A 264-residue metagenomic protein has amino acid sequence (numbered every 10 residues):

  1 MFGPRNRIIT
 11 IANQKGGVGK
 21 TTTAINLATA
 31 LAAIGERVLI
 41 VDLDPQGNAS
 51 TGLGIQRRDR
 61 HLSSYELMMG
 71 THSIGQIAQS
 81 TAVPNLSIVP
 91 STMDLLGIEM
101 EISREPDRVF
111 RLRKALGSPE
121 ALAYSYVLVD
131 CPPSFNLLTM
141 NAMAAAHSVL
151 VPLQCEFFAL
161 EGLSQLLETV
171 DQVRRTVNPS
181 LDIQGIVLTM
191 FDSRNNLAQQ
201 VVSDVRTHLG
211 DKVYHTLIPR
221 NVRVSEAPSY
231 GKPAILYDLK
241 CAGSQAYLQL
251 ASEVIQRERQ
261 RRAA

Functional and structural regions predicted by a protein language model:
M1-A264: P-loop NTP-binding core
